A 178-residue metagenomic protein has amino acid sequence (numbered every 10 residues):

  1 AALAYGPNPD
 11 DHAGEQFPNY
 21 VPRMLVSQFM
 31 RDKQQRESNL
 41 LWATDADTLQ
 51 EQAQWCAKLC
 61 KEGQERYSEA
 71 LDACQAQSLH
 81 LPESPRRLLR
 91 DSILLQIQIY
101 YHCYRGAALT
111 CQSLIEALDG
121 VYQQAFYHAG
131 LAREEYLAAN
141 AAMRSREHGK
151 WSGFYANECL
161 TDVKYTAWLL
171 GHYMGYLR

Functional and structural regions predicted by a protein language model:
A1-R178: Substrate-binding groove of N-acetylhexosamine-processing glycoside hydrolases
